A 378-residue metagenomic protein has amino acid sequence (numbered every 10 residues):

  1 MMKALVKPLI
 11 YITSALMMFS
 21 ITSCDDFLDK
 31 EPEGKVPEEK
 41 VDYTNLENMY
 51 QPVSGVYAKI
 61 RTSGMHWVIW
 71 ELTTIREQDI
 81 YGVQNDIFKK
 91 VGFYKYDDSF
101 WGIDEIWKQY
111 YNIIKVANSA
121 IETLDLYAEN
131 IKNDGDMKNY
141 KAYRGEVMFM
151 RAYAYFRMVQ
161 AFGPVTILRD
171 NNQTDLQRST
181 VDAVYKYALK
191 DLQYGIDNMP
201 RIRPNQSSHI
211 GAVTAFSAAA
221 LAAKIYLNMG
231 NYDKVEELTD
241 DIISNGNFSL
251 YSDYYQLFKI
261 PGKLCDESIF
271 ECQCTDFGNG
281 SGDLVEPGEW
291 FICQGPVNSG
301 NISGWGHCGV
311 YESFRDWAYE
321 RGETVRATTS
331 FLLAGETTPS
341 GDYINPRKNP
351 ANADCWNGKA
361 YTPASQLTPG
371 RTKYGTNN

Functional and structural regions predicted by a protein language model:
M1-E33: Bacterial Sec-dependent N-terminal signal peptides
C24-E71, T239, F258: Membrane-proximal, proline-rich intrinsically disordered regions
L46-T62, Q84-F162, T174-K186, L192-P204 (+1 more regions): Conserved, well-structured interaction surfaces
N85-G92, F100-K108, F248-N378: Elongated scaffold/linker segments in the mid-to-C-terminal portions of large proteins
M148, A219-Y226, L238: TPR/Sel1-like alpha-solenoid repeat signature
Q206-A215, N228, L238, G295-P296 (+1 more regions): Outer-membrane beta-barrel proteins
